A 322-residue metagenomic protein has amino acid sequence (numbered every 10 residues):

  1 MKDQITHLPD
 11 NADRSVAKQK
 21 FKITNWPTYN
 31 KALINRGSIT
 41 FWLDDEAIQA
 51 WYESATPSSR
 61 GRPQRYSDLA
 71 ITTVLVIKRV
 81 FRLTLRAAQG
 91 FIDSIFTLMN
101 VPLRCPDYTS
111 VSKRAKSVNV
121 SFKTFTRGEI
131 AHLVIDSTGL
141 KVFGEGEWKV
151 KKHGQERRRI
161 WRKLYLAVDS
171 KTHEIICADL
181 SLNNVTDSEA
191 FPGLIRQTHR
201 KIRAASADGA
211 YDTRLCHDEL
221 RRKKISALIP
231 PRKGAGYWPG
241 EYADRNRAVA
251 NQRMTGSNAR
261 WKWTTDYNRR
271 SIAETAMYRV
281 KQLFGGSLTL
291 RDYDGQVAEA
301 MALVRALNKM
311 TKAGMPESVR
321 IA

Functional and structural regions predicted by a protein language model:
M1-R60, T73, P102-L103, K113-E129 (+1 more regions): Charged, often Cys/His-bearing segments associated with DNA-binding zinc-finger transcription factors
T6-H7, R14-K18, G209-Q282, L290: Helix-centered, glycine/charged polyanion-binding patches within enzymatic domains that contact phosphate-containing
L8, D13-S15, N35, S58 (+8 more regions): Short, functionally important structural connectors and interaction interfaces within domains
K18-I23, N30-K31, S38-T40, P63 (+12 more regions): Generic secondary-structure boundary/loop-capping signal
K31-I34, S38-Y52, A248, S257-A273 (+1 more regions): Acidic, contiguous segments within the catalytic cores of piggyBac-derived transposases
T56-T72, V76, V80-R86, G90 (+8 more regions): Polybasic low-complexity intrinsically disordered regions
